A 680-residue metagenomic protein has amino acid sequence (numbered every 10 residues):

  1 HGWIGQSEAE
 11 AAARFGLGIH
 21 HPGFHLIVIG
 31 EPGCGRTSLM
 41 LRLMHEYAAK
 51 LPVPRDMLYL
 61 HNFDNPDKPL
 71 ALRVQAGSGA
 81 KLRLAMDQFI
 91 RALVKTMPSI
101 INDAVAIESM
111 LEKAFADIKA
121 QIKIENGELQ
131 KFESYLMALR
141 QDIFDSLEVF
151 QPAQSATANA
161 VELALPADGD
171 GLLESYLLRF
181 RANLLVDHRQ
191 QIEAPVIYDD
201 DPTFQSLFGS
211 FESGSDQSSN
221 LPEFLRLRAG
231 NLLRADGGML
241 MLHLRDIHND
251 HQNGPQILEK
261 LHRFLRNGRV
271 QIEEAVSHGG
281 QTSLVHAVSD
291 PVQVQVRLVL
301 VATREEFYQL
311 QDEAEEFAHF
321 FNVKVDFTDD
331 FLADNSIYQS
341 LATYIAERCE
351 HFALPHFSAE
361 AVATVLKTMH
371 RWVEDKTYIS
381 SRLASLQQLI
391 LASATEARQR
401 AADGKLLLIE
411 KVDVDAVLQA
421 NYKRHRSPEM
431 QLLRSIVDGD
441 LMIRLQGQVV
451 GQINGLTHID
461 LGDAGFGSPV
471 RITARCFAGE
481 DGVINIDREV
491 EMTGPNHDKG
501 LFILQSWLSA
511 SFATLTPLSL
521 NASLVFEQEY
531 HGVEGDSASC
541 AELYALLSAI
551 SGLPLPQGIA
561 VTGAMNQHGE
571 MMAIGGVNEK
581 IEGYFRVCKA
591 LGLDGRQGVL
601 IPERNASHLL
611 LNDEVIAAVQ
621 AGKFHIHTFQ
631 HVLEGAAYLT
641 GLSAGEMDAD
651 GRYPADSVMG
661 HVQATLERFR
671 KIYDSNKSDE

Functional and structural regions predicted by a protein language model:
H1-Q311, N322-D334, Y338, A342-A359 (+4 more regions): Conserved ASCE/P-loop NTPase catalytic core
A235, V294, H319, D594 (+1 more regions): Structured loop/turn residues at beta-strand edges in well-structured enzyme cores
G238, R245, L261, N267 (+5 more regions): Peripheral, non-AAA+ core regions of ATP-driven protein-machinery
A314: Short, flexible, mixed-charge acidic loops at enzyme active sites
F317-A318, S523: Generic intrinsically disordered, low-complexity segments enriched for polar/acidic and small residues
